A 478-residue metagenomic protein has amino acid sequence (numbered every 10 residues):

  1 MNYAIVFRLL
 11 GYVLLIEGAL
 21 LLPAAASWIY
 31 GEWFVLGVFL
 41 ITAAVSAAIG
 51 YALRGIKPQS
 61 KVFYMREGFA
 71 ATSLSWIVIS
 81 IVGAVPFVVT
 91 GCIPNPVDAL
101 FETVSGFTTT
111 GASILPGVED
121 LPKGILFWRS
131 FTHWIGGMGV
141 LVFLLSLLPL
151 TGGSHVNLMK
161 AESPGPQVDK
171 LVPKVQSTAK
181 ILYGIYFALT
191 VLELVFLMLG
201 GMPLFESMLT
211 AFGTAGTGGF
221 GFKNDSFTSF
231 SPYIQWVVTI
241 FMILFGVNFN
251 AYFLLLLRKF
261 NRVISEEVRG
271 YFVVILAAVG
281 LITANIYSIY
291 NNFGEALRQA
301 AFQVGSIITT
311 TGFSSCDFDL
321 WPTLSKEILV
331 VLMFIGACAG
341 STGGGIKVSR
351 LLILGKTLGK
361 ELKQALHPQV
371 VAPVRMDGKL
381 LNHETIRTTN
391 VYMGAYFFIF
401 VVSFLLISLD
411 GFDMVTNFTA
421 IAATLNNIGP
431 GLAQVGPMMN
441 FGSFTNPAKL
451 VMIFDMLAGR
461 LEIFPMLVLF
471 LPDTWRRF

Functional and structural regions predicted by a protein language model:
M1-F478: Membrane-proximal intracellular helices of multi-pass ion channels
